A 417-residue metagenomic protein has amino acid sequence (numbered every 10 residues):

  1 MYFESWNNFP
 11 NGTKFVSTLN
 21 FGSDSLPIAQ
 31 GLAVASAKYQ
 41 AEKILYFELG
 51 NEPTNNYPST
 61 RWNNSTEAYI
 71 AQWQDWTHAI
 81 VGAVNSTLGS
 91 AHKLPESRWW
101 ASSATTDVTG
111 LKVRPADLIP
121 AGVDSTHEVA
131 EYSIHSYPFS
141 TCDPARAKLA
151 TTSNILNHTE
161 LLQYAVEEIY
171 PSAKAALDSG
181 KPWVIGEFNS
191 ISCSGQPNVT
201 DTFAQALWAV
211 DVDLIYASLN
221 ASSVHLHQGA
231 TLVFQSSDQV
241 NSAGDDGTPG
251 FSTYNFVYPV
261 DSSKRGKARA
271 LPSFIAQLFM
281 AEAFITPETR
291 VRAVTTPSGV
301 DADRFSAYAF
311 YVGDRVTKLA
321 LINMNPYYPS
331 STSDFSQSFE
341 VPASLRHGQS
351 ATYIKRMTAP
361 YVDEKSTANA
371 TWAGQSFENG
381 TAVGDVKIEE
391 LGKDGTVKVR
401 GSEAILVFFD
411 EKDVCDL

Functional and structural regions predicted by a protein language model:
M1-S97, A101, T109-D117: N-terminal catalytic cores of secreted or lumenal carbohydrate-active enzymes
K14-L19, L45-L49, N55, R98-A101 (+5 more regions): Structural recognition of the beta-strand scaffold that forms the well-ordered cores of secreted hydrolase catalytic
N20-S25, G50-N56, A104-V108, S136-T141 (+4 more regions): Solvent-exposed loop/turn segments at secondary-structure junctions within structured extracellular/periplasmic domains
G31-L32, E67-V212, L219: Noncatalytic carbohydrate-binding groove/subsite architecture in carbohydrate-active enzymes
S192-F305: Aromatic/acidic polysaccharide-binding cleft in carbohydrate-active enzymes
P297-R346, A359, S402-I405: Carbohydrate-binding surface patches
T332-E403: Acidic, Ser/Thr/Pro-rich beta/coil linker or hinge segments at domain junctions
D410-V414: Short, charged beta-turn/beta-strand-edge "cap" motif at the junction between a beta-strand and an adjacent loop
